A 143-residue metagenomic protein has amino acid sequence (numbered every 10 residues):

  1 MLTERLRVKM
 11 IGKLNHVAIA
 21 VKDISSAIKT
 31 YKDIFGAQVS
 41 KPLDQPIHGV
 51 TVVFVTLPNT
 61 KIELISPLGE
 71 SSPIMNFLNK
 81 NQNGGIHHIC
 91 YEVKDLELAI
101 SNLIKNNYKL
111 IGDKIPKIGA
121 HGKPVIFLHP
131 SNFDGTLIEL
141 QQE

Functional and structural regions predicted by a protein language model:
R5-K9, L43, V53-T56, E63 (+1 more regions): Vicinal oxygen chelate
R7-H48: Long, hydrophobic N-terminal alpha-helical segment
R7-K9, N76-Q82: Short, flexible, solvent-exposed loop/turn segments with mixed acidic/basic and small polar residues
L14, V21, I28-Y31, V55 (+5 more regions): Short, structured motif recognition centered on aromatic/hydrophobic residues
V21-I28, L68-G69, N81-S131: Vicinal oxygen chelate
M75-N76, K123: Short, conserved acidic/polar surface loops in the N-terminal third of protein domains
